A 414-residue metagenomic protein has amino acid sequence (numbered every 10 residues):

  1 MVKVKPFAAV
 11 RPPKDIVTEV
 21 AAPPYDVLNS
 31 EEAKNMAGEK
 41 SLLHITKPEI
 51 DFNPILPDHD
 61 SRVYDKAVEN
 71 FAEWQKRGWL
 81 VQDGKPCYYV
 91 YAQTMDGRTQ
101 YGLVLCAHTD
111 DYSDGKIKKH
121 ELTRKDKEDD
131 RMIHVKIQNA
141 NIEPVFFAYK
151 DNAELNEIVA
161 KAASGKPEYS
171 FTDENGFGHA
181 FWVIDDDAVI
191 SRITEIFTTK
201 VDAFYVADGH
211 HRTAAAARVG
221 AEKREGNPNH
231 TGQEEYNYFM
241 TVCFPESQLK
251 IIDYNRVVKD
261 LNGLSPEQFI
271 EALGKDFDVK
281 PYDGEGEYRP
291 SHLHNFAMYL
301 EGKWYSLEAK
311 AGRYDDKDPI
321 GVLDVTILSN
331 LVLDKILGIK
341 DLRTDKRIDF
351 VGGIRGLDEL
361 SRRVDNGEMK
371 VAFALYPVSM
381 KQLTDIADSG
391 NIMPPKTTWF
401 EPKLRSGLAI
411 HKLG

Functional and structural regions predicted by a protein language model:
M1-G414: Surface-exposed, charge/polar-rich loops and edge strands
